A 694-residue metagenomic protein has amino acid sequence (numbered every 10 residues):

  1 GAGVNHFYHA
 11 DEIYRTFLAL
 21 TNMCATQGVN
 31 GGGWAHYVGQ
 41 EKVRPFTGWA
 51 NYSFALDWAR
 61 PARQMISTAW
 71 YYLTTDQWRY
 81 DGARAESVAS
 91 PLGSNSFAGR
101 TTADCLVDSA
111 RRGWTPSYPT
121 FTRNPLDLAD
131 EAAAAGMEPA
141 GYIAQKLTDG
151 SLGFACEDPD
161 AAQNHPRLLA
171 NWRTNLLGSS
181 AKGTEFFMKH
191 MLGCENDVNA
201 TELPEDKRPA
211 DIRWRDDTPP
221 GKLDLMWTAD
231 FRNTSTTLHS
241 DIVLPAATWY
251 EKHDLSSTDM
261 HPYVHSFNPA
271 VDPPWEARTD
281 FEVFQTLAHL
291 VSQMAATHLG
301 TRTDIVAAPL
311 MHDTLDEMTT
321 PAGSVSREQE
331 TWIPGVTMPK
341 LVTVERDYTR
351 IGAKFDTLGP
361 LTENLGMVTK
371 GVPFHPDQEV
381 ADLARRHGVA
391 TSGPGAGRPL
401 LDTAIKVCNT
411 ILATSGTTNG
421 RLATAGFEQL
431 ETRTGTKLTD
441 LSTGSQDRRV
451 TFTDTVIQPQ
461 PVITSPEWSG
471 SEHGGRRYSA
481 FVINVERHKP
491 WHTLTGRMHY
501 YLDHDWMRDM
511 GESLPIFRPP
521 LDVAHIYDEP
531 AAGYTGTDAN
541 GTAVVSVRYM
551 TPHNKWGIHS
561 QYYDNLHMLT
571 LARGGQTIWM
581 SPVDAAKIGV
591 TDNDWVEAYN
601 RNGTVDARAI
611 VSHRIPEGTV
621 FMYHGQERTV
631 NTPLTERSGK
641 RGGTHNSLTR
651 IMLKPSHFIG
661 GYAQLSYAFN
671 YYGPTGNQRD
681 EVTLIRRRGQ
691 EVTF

Functional and structural regions predicted by a protein language model:
G1-Y250, P490, V611: Catalytic alpha/large subunits of respiratory electron-transfer oxidoreductases, centered on bis-MGD molybdoenzymes
V4-Y8, Q40-P45, N175-S180, N233-T237 (+10 more regions): Flexible loop/turn segments at secondary-structure boundaries
M137, E282-T343, D402, K406-G420 (+5 more regions): Long, contiguous, secondary-structure-rich segments that constitute the structural scaffold of globular domains
T148-T184, M188-M191, T228-R232, V523-H559 (+1 more regions): C-terminal substrate/ligand-recognition segments
P166-R167, L223-D224, H239-S240, H261 (+15 more regions): Active-site lining segments that contact anionic ligands and/or coordinate catalytic metals
V198, Y250-D272, E486-R487, Y501 (+1 more regions): Glycine/threonine-rich phosphate-binding loop and adjacent beta-strand/alpha-helix elements that clamp
L223-L225, F231, P269-S292, E597: Phosphate/diphosphate-binding loops
P321-N565: Long, low-complexity segments enriched in small/aliphatic residues
